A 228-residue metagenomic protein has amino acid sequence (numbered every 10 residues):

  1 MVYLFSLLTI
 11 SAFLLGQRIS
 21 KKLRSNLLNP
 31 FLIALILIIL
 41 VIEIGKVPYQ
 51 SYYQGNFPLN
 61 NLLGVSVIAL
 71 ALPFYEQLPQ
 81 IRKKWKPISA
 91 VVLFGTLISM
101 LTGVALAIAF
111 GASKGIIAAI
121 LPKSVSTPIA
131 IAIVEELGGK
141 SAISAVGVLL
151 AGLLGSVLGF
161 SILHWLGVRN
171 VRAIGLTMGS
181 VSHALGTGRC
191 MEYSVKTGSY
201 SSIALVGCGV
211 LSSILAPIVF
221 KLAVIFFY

Functional and structural regions predicted by a protein language model:
M1-T9, F13-Y75, Q80-V91, G95: Helical membrane-embedded segments and adjacent short helical loop/helix-boundary regions of multi-pass membrane
F5-L8, L78-G103, A145-L154, A204-L211: Entry/N-cap segments of selected transmembrane alpha helices and their immediately preceding amphipathic helices
I10, L14-R18, I44, E76 (+7 more regions): Transmembrane alpha-helix boundary/anchor motif
L23, V41, L78, R82-K86 (+3 more regions): Membrane-interface helix-loop junctions in multi-pass transporters/channels
L32-I44, G64-A69, A90-G103, L121-I131 (+2 more regions): Small-residue-rich segments of transmembrane alpha-helices in multi-pass membrane proteins, especially helix faces
A90-A130, A151-L166: Transmembrane alpha-helices that form the ion-translocation and gating core of multi-pass ion transport proteins
K114-I143, L149-L150, W165, R169-G207: Alpha-helical membrane segments and immediately flanking helix-loop junctions that form or couple to the substrate/ion
L215-Y228: Juxtamembrane boundary at the C-terminal end of a transmembrane helix
